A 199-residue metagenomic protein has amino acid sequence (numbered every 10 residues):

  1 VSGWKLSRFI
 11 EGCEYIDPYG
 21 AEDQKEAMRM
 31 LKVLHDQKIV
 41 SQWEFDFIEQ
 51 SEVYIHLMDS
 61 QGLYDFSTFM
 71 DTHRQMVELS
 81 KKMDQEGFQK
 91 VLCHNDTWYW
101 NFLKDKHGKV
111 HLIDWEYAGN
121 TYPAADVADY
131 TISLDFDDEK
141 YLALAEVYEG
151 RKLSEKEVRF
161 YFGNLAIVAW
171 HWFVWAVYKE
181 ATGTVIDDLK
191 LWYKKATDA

Functional and structural regions predicted by a protein language model:
V1-I48, Y54-L57, L63-M70: ATP-binding pocket architecture of kinase catalytic cores
E26, M30, Q75, D126: Charged catalytic carboxylate motif
I39-N95, Y99, K106-H107, L153-K156: An alpha-helical support segment within catalytic cores of ATP-dependent transferases
Y54-M58, G150-E155, L189-A199: Short, mixed-charge aromatic SLiMs
L63-S67, R74, V174-A199: ATP/Mg2+ or Mg2+-diphosphate-binding catalytic cores that bind nucleotide phosphates or diphosphates via glycine-rich
W100-V127: Catalytic activation segment of kinase domains across protein kinase-like and atypical kinase folds
A124-L153, A166-T184: Active-site activation/catalytic loop segments of kinase-like enzymes and analogous catalytic loops in related
R159, G163-A166: Start-of-helix signal in alpha-solenoid helical-repeat scaffolds, especially tetratricopeptide repeats
